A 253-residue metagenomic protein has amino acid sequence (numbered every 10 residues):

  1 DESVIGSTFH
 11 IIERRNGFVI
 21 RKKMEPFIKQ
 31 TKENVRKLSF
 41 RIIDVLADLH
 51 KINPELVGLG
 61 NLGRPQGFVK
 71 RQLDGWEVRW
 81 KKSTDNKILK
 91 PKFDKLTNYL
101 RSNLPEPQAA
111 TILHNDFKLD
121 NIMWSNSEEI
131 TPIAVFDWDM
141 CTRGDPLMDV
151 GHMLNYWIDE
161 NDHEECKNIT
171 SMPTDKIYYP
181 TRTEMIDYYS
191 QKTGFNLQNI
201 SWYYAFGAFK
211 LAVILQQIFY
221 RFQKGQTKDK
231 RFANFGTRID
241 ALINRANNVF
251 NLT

Functional and structural regions predicted by a protein language model:
D1-I112, N126-I130: ATP-binding pocket architecture of kinase catalytic cores
G63-R64, N196-G207: All-alpha amphipathic helical-bundle segments outside canonical DNA-binding/catalytic cores that form hydrophobic
I112, A134-D137: Pre-DFG segment of protein kinase catalytic domains
I112-H114, L119: Catalytic-loop of the protein kinase fold
I122-W124: Hydrophobic residue at the +6 position relative to the catalytic HRD Asp in the kinase catalytic loop
M148-T193, G207-K224: Active-site activation/catalytic loop segments of kinase-like enzymes and analogous catalytic loops in related
V213-T253: Regulatory N- and C-terminal appendages and interdomain linkers associated with kinase/kinase-like NTP transferase
